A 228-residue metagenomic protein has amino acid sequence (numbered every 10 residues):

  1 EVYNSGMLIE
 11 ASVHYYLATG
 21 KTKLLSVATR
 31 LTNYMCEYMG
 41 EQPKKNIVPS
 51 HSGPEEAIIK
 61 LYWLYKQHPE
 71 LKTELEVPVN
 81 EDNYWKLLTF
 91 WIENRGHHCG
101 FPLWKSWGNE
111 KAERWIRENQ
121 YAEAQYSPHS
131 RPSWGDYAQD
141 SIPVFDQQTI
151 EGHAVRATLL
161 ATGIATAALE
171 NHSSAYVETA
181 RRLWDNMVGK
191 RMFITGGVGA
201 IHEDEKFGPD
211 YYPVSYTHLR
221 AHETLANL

Functional and structural regions predicted by a protein language model:
E1, C99-T149, T195-Y216: Aromatic- and acidic-residue-enriched carbohydrate-binding clefts of CAZyme catalytic domains
V2-S50, E56, K60: A conserved hydrophobic secondary-structure block that centers on an alpha-helix together with its immediately flanking
S12-T29, Y62-T89, A168-R181: Structural helix-adjacent loops and short alpha-helical linkers that scaffold large soluble proteins
S26-Q42, W85-L103, A180-T195: Long, well-ordered core segments of solenoidal/helical folds
T32-M35, N46-R95, S106-E110, P132 (+2 more regions): Hydrophobic, small-residue-rich alpha-helical packing segments that form membrane-like cores
N46-E55, R191-K206: Short, solvent-exposed turn/loop segments enriched in Gly/Ser/Thr/Pro and often Arg
V155-G163: Extended catalytic-interface subdomain
T217-T224: Conserved small/polar residues in nucleotide/adenosyl-binding loops
